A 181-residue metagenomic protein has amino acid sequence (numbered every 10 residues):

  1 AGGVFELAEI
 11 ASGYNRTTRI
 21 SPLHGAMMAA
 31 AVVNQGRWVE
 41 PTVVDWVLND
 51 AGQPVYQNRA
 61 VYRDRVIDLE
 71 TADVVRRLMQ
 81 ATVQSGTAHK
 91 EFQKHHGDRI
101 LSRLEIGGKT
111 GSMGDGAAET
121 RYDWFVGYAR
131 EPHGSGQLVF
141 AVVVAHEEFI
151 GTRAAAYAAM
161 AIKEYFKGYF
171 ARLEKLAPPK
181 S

Functional and structural regions predicted by a protein language model:
A1-R63, M79-R172: Active-site beta-strand/loop architecture of penicillin-binding DD-peptidases
R172-S181: Short, highly charged C-terminal tails/helix-capping segments
